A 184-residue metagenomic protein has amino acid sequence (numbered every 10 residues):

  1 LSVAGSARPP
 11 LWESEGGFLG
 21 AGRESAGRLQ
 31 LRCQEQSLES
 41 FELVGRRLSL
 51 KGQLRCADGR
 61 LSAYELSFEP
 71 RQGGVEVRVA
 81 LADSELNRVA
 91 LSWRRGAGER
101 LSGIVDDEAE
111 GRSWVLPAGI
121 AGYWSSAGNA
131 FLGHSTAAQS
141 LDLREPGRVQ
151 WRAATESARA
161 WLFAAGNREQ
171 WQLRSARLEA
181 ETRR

Functional and structural regions predicted by a protein language model:
L1-R184: Catalytic and substrate-binding clefts that recognize carbohydrates or anionic sugar/phosphate headgroups
